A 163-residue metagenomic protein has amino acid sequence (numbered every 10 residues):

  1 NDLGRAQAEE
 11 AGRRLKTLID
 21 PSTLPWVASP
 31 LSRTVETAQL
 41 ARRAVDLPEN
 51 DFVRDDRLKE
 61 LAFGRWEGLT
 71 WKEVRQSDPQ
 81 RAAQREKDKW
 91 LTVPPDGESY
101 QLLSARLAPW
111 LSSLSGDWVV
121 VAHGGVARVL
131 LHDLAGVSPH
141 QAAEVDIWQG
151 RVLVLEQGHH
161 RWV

Functional and structural regions predicted by a protein language model:
N1-L47, S77, E98-Y100, S104: Active-site-proximal alpha-helix that buttresses catalytic centers in soluble enzyme cores
L24, S113-G125: Generic beta-sheet signal
A28-L31, R57, A122-G125: Short, well-ordered beta-to-alpha junction loops that form the rim of enzyme active sites and present histidine/acidic
R33-V35, E60-L61, V126-V129: Short, active-site-adjacent cap segments at secondary-structure transitions
L40, V129-D133: Active-site signature of alpha/beta-hydrolase-fold catalytic machinery across serine- and Asp/Cys-nucleophile hydrolases
R43-R106, E144, E156, V163: Phosphate-handling substructures
P48, S112-W118, Q157-H159: Short glycine/proline-enriched coil/turn segments at helix->beta-strand junctions
L134-W162: Domain-level recognition of soluble alpha/beta enzyme cores, biased toward histidine phosphatases/phosphomutases
